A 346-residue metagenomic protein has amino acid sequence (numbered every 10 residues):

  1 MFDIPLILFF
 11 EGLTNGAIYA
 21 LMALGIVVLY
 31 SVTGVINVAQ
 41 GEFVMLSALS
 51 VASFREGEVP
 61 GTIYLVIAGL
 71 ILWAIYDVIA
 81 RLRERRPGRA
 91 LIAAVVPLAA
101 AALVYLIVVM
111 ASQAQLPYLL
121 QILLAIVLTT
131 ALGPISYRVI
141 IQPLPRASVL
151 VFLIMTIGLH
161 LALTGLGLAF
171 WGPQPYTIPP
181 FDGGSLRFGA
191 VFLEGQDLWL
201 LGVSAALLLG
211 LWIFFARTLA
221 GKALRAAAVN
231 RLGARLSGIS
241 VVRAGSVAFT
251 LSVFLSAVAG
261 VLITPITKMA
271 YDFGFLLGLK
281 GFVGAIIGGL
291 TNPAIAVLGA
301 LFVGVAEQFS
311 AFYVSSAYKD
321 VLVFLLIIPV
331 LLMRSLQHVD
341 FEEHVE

Functional and structural regions predicted by a protein language model:
F2-G12, I18, F214-L219, S246-A285 (+1 more regions): Inter-helical junctions in multi-pass inner-membrane proteins, predominant in energy-converting antiporter-like
I4, G69-I107, F170, L232-L236 (+2 more regions): Cytosolic-side transmembrane-helix boundaries in multi-pass membrane proteins
P5-E56, A74-E84, I135-V151, I287-P293: Single transmembrane alpha-helix segments in multi-pass membrane proteins
I26-A48, G61, E84-P97, R146-V151 (+6 more regions): Short, non-helical or kinked segments that cap or interrupt transmembrane helices
G41-L46, L91-A101, A125, L144-L168 (+2 more regions): Pore- or pathway-lining transmembrane helices of multi-pass membrane proteins that form conduits for solutes/ions
G61-M155, L159, L298-V303, R334: Alpha-helical transmembrane segments within multi-pass membrane transporters and channels
P117, V139, P143-R217, A244 (+4 more regions): Transmembrane helix-bundle core of multi-pass membrane transporters and related energy-transducing complexes
F192-A270, P293-L298: Helix-loop-helix "hairpin" substructures at the membrane interface of multi-pass membrane proteins
